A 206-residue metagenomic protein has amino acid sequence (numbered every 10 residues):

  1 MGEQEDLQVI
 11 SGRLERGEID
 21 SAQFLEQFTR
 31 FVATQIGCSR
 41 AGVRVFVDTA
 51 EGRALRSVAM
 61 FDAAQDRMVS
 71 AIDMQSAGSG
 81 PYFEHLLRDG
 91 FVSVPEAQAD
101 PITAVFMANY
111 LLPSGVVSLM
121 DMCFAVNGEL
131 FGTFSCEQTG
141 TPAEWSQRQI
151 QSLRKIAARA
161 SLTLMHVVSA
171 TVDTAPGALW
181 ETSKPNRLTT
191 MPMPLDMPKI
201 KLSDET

Functional and structural regions predicted by a protein language model:
M1-Q23, Q27, T34, R148 (+1 more regions): Signal-transmission linkers at sensory-effector interfaces
T29-A33, S39-V47: Short, hydrophobic-rich beta-strand element in sensory/regulatory alpha-beta domains
V43-M74: GAF sensory/regulatory domain recognition with acknowledged cross-activation on helical regulatory dimers
A64-F106, L112, V117: Regulatory sensory and allosteric helical modules in signal-transduction proteins and certain transcription factors
V117-A125: A short, aliphatic-rich beta-strand micro-motif
F124-F134: Short hydrophobic/glycine-rich mini-motifs in sensory/regulatory modules that couple input to downstream signaling
V126, E144-M165: Amphipathic alpha-helical "output/dimerization" segments
T133-E144: Short beta-strand-to-loop transition segments that serve as allosteric relay/switch motifs in sensory/regulatory domains
